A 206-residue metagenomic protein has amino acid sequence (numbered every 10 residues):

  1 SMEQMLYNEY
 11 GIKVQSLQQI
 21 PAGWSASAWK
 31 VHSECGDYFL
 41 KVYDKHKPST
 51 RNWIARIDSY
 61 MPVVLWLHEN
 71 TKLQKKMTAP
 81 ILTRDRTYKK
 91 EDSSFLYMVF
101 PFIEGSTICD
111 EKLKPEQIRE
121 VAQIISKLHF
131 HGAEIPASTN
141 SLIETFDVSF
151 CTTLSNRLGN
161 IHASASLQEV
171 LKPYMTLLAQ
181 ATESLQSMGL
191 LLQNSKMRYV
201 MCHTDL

Functional and structural regions predicted by a protein language model:
M2-E9, A137, N156-H203: An alpha-helical support segment within catalytic cores of ATP-dependent transferases
L6-Q15, N70-K76: Short secondary-structure junctions
Q18-A22: Protein kinase glycine-rich loop
S25-S33, F39-L40, P80, E183-L206: Active-site acidic catalytic loop and adjacent metal/ATP-binding pocket of ATP-dependent phosphoryl transfer enzymes
S33, V42-D44, F102: Residue-level recognition of conserved beta-strand positions in structured domain cores
Y43-S93, E116-R119: A conserved alpha-helical element in kinase catalytic cores
S93-S106: Conserved short submotifs of the Hanks-type protein kinase catalytic core that shape the nucleotide-binding pocket
E111-P173, Y199: A cross-family kinase active-site recognition segment
